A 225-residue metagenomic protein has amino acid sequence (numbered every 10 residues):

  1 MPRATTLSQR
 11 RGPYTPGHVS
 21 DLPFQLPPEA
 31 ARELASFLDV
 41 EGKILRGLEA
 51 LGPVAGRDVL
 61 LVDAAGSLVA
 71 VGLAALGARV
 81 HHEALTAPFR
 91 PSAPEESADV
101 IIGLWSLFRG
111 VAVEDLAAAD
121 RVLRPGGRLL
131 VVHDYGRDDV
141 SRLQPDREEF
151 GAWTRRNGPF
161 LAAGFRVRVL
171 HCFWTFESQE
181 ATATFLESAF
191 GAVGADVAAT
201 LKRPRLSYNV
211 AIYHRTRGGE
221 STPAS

Functional and structural regions predicted by a protein language model:
D21, L34-R57: Conserved alpha-helix/loop element of class I SAM-dependent methyltransferases that forms part of the SAM/SAH-binding
V54-G66: Conserved class I S-adenosyl-L-methionine
G66-A78: Conserved SAM-binding loop of SAM-dependent methyltransferases across substrates and taxa, primarily the Class I
R90-I101: A short acidic, Gly/Pro-enriched loop at the edge of an enzyme's catalytic core that lines a small-molecule cofactor
D99-E114, Y135: A short SAM/SAH-binding and catalytic strip from SAM-dependent methyltransferases
V113-R128: A short glycine-rich, Lys/Arg-flanked "PGG" loop and its adjoining helix->strand segment in the class I
R128-P159: Conserved class I S-adenosyl-L-methionine
F160-L161, R166-S225: Conserved Class I S-adenosyl-L-methionine
